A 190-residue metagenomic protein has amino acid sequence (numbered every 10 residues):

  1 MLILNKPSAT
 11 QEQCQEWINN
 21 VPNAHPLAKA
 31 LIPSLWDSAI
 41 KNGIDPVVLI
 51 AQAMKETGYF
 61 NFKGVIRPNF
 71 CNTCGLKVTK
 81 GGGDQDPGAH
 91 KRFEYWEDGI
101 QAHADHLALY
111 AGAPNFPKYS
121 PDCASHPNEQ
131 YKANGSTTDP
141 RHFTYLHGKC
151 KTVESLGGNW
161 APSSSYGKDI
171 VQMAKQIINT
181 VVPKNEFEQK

Functional and structural regions predicted by a protein language model:
M1-K190: Catalytic cores of secreted/periplasmic lytic hydrolases that degrade extracellular macromolecules
